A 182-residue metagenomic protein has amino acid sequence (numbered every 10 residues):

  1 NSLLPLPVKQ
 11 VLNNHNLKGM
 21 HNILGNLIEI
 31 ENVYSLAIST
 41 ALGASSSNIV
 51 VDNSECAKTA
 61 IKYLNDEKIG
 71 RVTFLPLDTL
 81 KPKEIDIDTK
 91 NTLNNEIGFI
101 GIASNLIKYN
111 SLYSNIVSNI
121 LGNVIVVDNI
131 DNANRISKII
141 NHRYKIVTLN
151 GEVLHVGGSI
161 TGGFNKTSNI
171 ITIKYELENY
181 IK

Functional and structural regions predicted by a protein language model:
S2-K182: Hinge-like oligomerization/junction regions that interrupt long coiled-coil arms in large cytoskeletal
